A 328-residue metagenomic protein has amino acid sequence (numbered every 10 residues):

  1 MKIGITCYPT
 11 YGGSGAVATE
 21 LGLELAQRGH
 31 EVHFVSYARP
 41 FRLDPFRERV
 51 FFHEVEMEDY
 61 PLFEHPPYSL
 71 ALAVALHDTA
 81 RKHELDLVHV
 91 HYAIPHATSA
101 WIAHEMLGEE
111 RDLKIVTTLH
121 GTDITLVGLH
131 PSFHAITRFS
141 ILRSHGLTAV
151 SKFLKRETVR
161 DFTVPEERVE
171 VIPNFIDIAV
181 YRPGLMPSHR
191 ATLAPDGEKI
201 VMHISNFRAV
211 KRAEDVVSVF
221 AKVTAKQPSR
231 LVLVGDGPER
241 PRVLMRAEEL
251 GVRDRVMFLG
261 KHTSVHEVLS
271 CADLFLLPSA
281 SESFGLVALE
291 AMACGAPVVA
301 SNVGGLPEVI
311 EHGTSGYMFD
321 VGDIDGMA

Functional and structural regions predicted by a protein language model:
C7-Y11, L23-Y68: N-terminal strand-loop element at the rim of the active site of nucleotide-sugar-dependent glycosyltransferases
T148, P195-F220: Conserved donor-binding/catalytic core segment of Leloir-type glycosyltransferases
F153, F175: Carbohydrate-associated surface elements
R182-P195: A short helix/loop element that forms part of the nucleotide-sugar donor recognition site in Leloir-type
L244-G260: Nucleotide-activated donor-binding/catalytic signature segment of Leloir-type glycosyltransferases, i.e., the conserved
K261, A280: Aromatic "clamp/platform" in nucleotide-sugar-dependent glycosyltransferases that forms part of the donor/acceptor
P297-A300, I310: Short hydrophobic beta-strand element within catalytic cores of glycosyltransferases and related nucleotide-activated
H312-G313, Y317-I324: Conserved acidic donor-binding segment of nucleotide-sugar-dependent glycosyltransferases
